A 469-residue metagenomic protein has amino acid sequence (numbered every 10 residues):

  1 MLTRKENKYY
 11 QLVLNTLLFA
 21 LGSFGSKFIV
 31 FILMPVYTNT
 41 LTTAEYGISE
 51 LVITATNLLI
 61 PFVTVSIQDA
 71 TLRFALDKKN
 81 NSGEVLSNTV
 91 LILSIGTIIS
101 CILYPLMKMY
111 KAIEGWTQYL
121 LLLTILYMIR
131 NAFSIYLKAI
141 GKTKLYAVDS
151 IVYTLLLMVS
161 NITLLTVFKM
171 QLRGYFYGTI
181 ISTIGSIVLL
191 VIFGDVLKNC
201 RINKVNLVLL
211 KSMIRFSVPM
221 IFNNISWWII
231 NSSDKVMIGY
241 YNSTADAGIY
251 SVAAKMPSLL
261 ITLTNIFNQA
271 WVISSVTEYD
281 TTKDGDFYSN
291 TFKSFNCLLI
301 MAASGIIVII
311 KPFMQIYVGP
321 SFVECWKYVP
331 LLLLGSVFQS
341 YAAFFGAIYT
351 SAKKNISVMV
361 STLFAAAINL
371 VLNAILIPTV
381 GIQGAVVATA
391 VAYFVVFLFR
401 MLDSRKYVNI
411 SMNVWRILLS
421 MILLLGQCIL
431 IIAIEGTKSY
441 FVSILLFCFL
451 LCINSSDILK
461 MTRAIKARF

Functional and structural regions predicted by a protein language model:
M1-I29, N80, K144, L207-N223 (+1 more regions): N-terminal membrane topogenesis motif
M1-K8, Q118, L172-G178, V188-N231 (+3 more regions): Interhelical loop/hinge segments that connect adjacent transmembrane helices in multipass membrane
K8-Q68, C101, L157-M158, I162 (+3 more regions): Signature of the first transmembrane helix
N15-V30, Y153, G178-G194, N206-V276 (+2 more regions): Transmembrane helical elements of multi-pass membrane transporters/channels
F24, V63-T64, S87-Y119, V188 (+5 more regions): Alpha-helical transmembrane segments of multi-pass membrane transport and lipid-handling proteins
P35, V63-K79, P257-N296, G346-S351: Helix-loop junctions and terminal segments of transmembrane helices in multi-pass membrane transport/translocation
D149-V196, L363-I368, I382-D403, L445 (+1 more regions): Hydrophobic alpha-helical transmembrane segments
A365, V414-A464: Transmembrane alpha-helical segments of multi-pass transport proteins
